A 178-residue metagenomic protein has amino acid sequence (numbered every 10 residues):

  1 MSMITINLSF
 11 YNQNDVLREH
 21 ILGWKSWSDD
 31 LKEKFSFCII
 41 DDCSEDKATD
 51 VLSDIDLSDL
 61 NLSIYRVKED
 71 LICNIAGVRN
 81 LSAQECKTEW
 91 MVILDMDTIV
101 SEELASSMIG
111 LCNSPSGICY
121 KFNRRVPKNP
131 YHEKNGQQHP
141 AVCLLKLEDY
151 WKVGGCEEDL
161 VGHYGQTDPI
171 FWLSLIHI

Functional and structural regions predicted by a protein language model:
Q13-S28: Short, well-formed alpha-helical segments that are part of the catalytic scaffolds of diverse glycosyltransferases
I40-L52, D95-T98: A conserved acidic beta->alpha catalytic loop
K47, T98-L111: Acidic donor-binding/catalytic loop of UDP-sugar-dependent glycosyltransferases, especially processive GT2
E69-C86: Glycine-rich, basic loop-to-helix element that forms the pyrophosphate-binding segment of sugar-nucleotide handling
M91: Short aromatic/hydrophobic "clamp" motif used to bind/position activated sugar donors
A105-K134: Conserved donor NDP-sugar-binding/catalytic core segment of glycosyltransferases
G162-I170: Acidic donor-binding loop at a coil-to-helix junction in glycosyltransferase catalytic cores that engages
I176-I178: Conserved small/polar residues in nucleotide/adenosyl-binding loops
